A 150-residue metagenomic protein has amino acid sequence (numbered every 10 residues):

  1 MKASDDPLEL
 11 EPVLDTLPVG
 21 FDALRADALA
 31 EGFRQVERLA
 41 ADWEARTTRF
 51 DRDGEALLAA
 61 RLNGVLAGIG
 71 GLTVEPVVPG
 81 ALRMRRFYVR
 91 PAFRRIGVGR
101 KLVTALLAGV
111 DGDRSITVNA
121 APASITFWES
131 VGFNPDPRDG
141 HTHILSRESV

Functional and structural regions predicted by a protein language model:
M1-A45: Short amphipathic alpha-helix that is part of the acyltransferase structural core
T47-A59, R83: A short helix-loop-beta-strand connector motif used in the catalytic cores of GNAT acetyltransferases and, in some
A59, V65-V74, R83, Y88: Conserved beta-strand in the GNAT
R61-N63, R147-E148: Active-site beta-strand termini and strand-to-loop segments that position acidic
V74-P76, H143: A short acidic/small-residue loop/turn micro-motif
A92-A105: Conserved acetyl-CoA pyrophosphate-binding loop and the N-cap/start of the following alpha-helix in GNAT-like
V110-A121: Conserved GNAT acetyl-CoA-binding A-motif
E129-D139: Conserved acetyl-CoA-binding loop of GNAT-fold acetyltransferases
